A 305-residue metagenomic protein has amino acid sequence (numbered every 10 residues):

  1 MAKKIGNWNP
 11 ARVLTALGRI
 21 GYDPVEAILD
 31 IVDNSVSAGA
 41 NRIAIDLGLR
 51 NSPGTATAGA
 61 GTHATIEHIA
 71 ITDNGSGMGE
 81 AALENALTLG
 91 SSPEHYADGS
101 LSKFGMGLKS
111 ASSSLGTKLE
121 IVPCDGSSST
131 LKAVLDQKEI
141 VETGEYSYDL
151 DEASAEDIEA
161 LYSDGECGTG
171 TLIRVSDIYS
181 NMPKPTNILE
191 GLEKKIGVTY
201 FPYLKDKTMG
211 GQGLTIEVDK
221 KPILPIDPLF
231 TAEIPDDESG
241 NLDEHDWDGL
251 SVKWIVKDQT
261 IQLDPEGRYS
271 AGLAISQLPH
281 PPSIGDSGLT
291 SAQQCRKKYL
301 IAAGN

Functional and structural regions predicted by a protein language model:
M1-A44, G48-A58, T62, A81-E84: Bergerat-fold GHKL ATPase/HATPase_c domain
I20, S35-V36, G59-G61, A111 (+2 more regions): Replace "in large, NTP-powered and nucleic-acid-processing enzymes" with "in large, NTP-powered factors and other
E67-I69, T171: Short beta-strand element(s) in the Bergerat
D73: Acidic ATP/Mg2+-coordinating residue in the GHKL
S76-G77: Glycine-rich G1-box
N85-L101: Bergerat-fold ATP-binding/catalytic subdomain of histidine kinases
A97-K220: GHKL-type ATPase core
L189, K194, M209-N305: GHKL/Bergerat-fold ATPase module in large chromosome/replication-associated machines
